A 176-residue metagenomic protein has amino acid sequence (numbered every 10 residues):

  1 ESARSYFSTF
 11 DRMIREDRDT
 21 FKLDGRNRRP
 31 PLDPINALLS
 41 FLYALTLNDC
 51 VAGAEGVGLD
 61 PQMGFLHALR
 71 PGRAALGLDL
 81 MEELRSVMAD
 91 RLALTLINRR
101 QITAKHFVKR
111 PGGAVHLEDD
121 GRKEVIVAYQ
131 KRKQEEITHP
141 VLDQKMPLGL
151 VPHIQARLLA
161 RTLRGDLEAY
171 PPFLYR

Functional and structural regions predicted by a protein language model:
E1-R176: Active-site helix-to-loop segments that bind/position phosphate- or nucleotide-bearing substrates and donors across
